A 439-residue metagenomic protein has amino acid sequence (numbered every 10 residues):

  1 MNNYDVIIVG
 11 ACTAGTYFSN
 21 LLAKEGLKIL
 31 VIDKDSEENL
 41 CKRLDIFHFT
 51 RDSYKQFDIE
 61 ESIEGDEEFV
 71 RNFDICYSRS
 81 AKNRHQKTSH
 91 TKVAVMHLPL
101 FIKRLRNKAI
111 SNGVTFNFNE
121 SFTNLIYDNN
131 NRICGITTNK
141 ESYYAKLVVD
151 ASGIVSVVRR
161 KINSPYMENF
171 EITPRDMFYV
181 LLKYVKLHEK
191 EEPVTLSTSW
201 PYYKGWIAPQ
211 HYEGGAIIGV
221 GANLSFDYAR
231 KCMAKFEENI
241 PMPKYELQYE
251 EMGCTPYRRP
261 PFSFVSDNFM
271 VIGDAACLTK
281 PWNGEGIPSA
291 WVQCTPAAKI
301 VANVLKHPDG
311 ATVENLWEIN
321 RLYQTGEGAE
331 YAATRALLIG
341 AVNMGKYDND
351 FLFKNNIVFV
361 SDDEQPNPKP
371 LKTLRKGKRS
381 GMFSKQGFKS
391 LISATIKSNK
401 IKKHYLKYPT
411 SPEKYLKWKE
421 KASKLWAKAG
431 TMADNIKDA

Functional and structural regions predicted by a protein language model:
N2-V31: N-terminal Rossmann-like FAD-binding beta1-loop-alpha1 element of flavoenzymes
A11, S111-P243, C277: Predominantly flavin-linked oxidoreductase catalytic cores and closely associated redox partners
A14, E37, V155: Conserved Rossmann-like nucleotide-cofactor binding loop
L21, K34-C76: N-terminal FAD cofactor-binding segment of flavoenzymes
R43-I46, V95, K204-W206, A276-P288: Glycine-rich phosphate/pyrophosphate-binding beta-alpha loops
K87-K108, V157, N223-K231: Short beta-strand to alpha-helix junction loop
F122-N124, F226-I300, V304-G326: FAD/FMN-dependent oxidoreductases across multiple families
A302-A439: C-terminal helical "tail/cap" subdomain of flavin- and related membrane-associated enzymes
